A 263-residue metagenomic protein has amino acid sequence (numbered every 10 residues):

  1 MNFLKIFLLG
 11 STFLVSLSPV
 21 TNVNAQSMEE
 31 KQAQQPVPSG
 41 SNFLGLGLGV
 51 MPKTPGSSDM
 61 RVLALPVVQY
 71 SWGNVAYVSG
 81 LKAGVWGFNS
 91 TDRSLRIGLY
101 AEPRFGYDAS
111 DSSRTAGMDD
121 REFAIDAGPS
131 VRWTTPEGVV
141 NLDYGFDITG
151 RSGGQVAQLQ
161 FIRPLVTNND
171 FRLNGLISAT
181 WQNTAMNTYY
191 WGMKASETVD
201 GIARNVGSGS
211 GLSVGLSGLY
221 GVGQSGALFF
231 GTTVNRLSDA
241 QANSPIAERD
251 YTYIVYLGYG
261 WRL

Functional and structural regions predicted by a protein language model:
M1-S41, S57: Cleavable N-terminal export/targeting peptides
P36-L44, V62-A64, N74-A76, R93-I97 (+7 more regions): Outer-envelope beta-barrel architecture signal
L44-L48, G73, Y107-S110, E122 (+3 more regions): Flexible, solvent-exposed coil segments and beta strand-coil junctions, predominantly the extracellular/periplasmic
L44-P52, A76-V85, S112-A116, G138-I148 (+1 more regions): Transmembrane beta-strand segments that form the barrel wall of outer-membrane beta-barrel proteins
L44-V50, L99-F105, P129, L142-F146 (+3 more regions): Transmembrane beta-barrel strands of outer-membrane/channel proteins
P52-A64, A109-F123, G207, A240-P245: Surface-exposed strand-loop-strand hairpins of Gram-negative outer-membrane beta-barrel proteins
R61-G106, E122-N141, G145-F146: Glycine- and aromatic-enriched membrane insertion/assembly motifs of diderm outer-membrane and organelle channel
V75, W86-G87, I148-Q241, P245-R249 (+1 more regions): Outer-membrane beta-barrel transmembrane domain signature
